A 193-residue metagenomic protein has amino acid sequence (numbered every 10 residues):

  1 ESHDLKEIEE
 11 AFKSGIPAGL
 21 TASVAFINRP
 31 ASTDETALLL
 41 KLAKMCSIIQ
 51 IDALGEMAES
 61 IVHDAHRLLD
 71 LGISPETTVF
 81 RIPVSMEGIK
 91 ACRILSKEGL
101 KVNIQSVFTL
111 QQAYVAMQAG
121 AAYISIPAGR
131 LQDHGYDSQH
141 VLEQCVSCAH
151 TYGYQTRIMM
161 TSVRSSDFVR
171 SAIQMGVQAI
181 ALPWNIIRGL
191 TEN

Functional and structural regions predicted by a protein language model:
E1-I94, E98, A128: Active-site beta->alpha loop and helix N-cap motifs at the rims of alpha/beta catalytic domains
K6-S14, H63-D64, A91, T109-A119 (+1 more regions): Catalytic cores of alpha/beta
L20, V24-I27, S106, A122-H134 (+1 more regions): Glycine-rich phosphate-binding active-site loops on the catalytic face of alpha/beta enzymes
A43, S96, M117, H150 (+1 more regions): Anion (oxyanion) recognition and catalysis
M86, H134-Y152: Short loop-to-alpha-helix "cap/lid" segments that border enzyme active sites across diverse enzyme classes
S96-R130: Ligand/cofactor pocket segment of small-molecule handling proteins
A149-N193: C-terminal alpha-helical cap/extension of soluble enzyme domains
